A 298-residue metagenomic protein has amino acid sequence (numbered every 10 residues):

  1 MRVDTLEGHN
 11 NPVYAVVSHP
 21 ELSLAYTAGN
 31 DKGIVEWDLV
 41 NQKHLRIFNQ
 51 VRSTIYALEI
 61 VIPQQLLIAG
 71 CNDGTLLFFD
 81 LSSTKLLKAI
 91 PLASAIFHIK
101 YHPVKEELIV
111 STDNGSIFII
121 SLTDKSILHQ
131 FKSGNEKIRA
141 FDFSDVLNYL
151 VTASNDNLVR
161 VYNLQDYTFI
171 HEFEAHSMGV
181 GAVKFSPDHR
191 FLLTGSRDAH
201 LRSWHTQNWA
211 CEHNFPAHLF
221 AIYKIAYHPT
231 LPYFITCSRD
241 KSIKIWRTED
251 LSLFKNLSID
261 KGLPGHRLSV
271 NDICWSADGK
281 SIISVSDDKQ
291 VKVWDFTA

Functional and structural regions predicted by a protein language model:
L6-V13, N49-I55, I90-I96, K132-I138 (+3 more regions): WD40/WD-repeat beta-propeller blade N-cap
P20-E21, I62-P63, P103-V104, D145-V146 (+3 more regions): Residue-level detector of Asp-centered blade-edge/turn motifs that repeat once per structural unit in beta-propeller
A28-D31, G70-D73, S111-N114, A153-D156 (+3 more regions): Conserved strand-to-loop turn within each blade of WD40 beta-propeller repeats
I34-W37, L76-F79, I117-I120, V159-Y162 (+3 more regions): WD40-repeat beta-propellers
L39-N41, L81-T84, L122-K125, L164-Y167 (+3 more regions): Short loop/turn segments that connect beta-strands within beta-propeller blades
N271-A298: Blade-level signature of beta-propeller repeat domains, shared across WD40, Kelch, NHL, RCC1 and BNR/Asp-box propellers
